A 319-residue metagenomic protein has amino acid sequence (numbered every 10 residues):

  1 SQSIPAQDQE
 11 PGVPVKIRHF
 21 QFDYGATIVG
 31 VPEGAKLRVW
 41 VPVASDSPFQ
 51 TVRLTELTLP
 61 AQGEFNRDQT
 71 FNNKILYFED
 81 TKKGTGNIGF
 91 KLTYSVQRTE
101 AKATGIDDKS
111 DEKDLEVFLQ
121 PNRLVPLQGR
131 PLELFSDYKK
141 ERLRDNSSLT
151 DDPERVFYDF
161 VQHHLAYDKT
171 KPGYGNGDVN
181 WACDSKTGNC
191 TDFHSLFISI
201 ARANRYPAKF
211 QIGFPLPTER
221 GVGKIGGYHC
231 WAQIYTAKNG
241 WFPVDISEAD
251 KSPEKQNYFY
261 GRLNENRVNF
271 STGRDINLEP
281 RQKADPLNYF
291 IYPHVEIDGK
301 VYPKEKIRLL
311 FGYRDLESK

Functional and structural regions predicted by a protein language model:
S3-A101: Intrinsically disordered, low-complexity N-terminal segments that are enriched in acidic
P32, T150, C190-H194, I225-Y228: Active-site-proximal structural scaffolding
P32-G34, K83-I88, N146-S148, R202-R205 (+1 more regions): A short, structured loop/turn motif at beta-sheet edges
A44, P48, Q97, K140-R144 (+4 more regions): Sec-exported extracytoplasmic/periplasmic mature domains
D68, G89-D184: Acidic low-complexity segments
P153, F157, K186-A201: Active-site nucleophilic cysteine motif
S195-K283: Hydrophobic/aromatic-rich core segments of domains that either
F259, L263-K319: Low-complexity, Gly/Ser/Thr/Pro-rich intrinsically disordered linker/tail segments
